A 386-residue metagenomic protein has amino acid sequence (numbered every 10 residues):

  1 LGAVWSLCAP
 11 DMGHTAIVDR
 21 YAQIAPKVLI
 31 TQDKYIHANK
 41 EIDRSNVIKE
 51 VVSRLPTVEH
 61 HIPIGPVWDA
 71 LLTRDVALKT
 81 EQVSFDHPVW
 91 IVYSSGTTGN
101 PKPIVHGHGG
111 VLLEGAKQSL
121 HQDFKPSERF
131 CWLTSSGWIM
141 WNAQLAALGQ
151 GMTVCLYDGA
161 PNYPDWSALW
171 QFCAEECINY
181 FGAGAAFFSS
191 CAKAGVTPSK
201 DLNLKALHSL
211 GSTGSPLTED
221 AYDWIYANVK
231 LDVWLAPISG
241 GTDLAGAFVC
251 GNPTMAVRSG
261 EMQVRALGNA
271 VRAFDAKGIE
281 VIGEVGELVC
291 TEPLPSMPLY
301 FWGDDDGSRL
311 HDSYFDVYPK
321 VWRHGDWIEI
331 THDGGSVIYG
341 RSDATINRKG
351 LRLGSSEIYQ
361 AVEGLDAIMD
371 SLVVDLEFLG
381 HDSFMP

Functional and structural regions predicted by a protein language model:
L1, D11-T15, L133-Q150, T242: Conserved coil-to-alpha-helix start sites within the AMP-binding
S6-D33, I48, A174, F181 (+4 more regions): AMP-binding/adenylate-forming catalytic core of the ANL superfamily
A25-V28, N46-H61, R129-C131, C155 (+2 more regions): Conserved helix-loop-beta element of the AMP-binding
V28-F85, A194-G195: ANL superfamily adenylate-forming
I62-Y93, N100, H108-E114, H121-R129: Conserved pre-ATP/AMP-binding loop-to-beta segment of ANL
L112-R129, W138-N179, A194: Conserved AMP-binding/adenylation subdomain of ANL enzymes
G149-M152, I178-A183, A192-V257, A270: Gly/Ser/Thr-rich phosphate-binding loop
A266, I279-Y318, G335, L351: Conserved ATP/PPi-binding loop(s) of AMP-dependent carboxylate-activating enzymes
